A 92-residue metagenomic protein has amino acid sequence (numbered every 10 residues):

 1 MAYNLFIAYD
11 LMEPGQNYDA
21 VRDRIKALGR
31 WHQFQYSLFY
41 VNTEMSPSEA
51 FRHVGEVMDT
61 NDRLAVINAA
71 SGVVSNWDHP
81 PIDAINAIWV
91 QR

Functional and structural regions predicted by a protein language model:
A2, R24-I25, A70, I82: Intrinsically disordered, low-complexity regions enriched in Ser/Pro/Gly/Gln/His and often acidic
Y3-Q33: N-terminal first-folded block
Y18-D19, I25, N42-M58, I85-R92: Positively charged, polar, low-complexity stretches
H32-S71: Short, intrinsically disordered low-complexity segments
M58-R92: C-terminal structural segments of small proteins and small subunits
